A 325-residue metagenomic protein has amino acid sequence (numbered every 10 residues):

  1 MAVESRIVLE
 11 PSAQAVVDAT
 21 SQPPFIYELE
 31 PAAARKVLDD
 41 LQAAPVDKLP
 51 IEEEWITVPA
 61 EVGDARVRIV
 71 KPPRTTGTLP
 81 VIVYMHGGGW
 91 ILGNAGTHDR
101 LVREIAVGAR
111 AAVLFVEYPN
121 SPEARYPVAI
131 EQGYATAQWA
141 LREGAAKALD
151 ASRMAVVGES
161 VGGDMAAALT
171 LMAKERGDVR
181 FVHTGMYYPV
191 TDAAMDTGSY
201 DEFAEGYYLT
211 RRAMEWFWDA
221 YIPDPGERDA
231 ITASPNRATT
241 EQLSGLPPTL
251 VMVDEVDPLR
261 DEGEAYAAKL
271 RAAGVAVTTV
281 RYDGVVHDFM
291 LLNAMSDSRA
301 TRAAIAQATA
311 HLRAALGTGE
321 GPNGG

Functional and structural regions predicted by a protein language model:
M1-P72, E227, R299, G317-G325: A glycine/proline-hinged amphipathic helix-loop "lid/cap" segment that gates access to hydrophobic ligand pockets
P59, V67-T78, A238-L243: Short beta-strand-to-loop junctions in surface cap/lid or active-site-entrance loops
T78-G88: Short beta-strand element of the alpha/beta-hydrolase
G96-F115: Short amphipathic alpha-helix adjacent to the substrate-entry channel of hydrolases
A124-A146, A308: Alpha/beta-hydrolase active-site loop
L141-V156, R176: Gly/Ser-rich "nucleophile elbow"/oxyanion-hole loop immediately N-terminal to the catalytic nucleophile in hydrolases
A151-S152, A167-G325: Alpha/beta hydrolase fold serine-hydrolase catalytic domain that processes acyl esters and thioesters
G158, G162, A166: Gly/Ala-rich beta-loop-alpha elbow adjacent to hydrolase catalytic centers
